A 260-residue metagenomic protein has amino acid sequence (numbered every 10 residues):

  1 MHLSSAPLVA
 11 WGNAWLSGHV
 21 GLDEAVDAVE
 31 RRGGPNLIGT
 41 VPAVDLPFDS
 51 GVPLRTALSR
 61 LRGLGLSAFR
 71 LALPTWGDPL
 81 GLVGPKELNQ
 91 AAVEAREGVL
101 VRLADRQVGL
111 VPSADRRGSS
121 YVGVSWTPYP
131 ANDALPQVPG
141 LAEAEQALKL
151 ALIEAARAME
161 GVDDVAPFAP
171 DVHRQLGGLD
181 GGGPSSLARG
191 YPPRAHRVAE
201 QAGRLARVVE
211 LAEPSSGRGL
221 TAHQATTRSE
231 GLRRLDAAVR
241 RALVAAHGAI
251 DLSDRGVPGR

Functional and structural regions predicted by a protein language model:
M1-S5, V9, W15-L22, E30 (+10 more regions): Intrinsic-disorder-associated interaction segments
M1-V99: N-terminal intrinsically disordered, low-complexity regulatory tails that precede a folded domain
L3, E87-N89, P136, A147 (+3 more regions): Short, flexible coil/linker segments at or flanking structured domains
D23, D27, D45, D49 (+10 more regions): Acidic-enriched, low-complexity/disordered segments with a strong bias for Aspartate over Glutamate
E24, E30, E87, E94-E97 (+6 more regions): Glutamate identity and glutamate-enriched acidic tracts
T40, T56, T75, T127 (+2 more regions): Residue-identity detector for threonine
R60-A158: Internal, hydrophobic cores of structured domains that mediate oligomerization or house catalytic pockets within large
R157-R260: Alpha-helical oligomerization segments
